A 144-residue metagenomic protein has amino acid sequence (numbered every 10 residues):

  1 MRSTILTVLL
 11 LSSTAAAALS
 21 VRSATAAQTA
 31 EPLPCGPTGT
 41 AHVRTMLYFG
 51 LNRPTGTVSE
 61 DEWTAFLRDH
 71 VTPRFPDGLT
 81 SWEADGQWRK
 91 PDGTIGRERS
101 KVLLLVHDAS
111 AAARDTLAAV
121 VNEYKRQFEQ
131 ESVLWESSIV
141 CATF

Functional and structural regions predicted by a protein language model:
M1-T4: Positively charged n-region of N-terminal signal peptides that target proteins for export
T7-A16: Bacterial N-terminal signal peptides
V8, P34-T38, R68-H70, D92-T94 (+3 more regions): Generic structural signal for short, flexible, solvent-exposed coil/loop and linker residues
L9, T55, Q87-K90, A113 (+1 more regions): Residues in flexible loops and secondary-structure boundaries
A18-A24: Juxtamembrane cytosolic interface motif at the C-terminal end of transmembrane helices
A24-W82: N-terminal secretory signal peptides
E62-S100, V106-A111: Mature extracytoplasmic domains of secretory-pathway proteins
I95-F144: Helix-rich interaction surfaces within compact, conserved domain-sized segments that mediate assembly or partner
